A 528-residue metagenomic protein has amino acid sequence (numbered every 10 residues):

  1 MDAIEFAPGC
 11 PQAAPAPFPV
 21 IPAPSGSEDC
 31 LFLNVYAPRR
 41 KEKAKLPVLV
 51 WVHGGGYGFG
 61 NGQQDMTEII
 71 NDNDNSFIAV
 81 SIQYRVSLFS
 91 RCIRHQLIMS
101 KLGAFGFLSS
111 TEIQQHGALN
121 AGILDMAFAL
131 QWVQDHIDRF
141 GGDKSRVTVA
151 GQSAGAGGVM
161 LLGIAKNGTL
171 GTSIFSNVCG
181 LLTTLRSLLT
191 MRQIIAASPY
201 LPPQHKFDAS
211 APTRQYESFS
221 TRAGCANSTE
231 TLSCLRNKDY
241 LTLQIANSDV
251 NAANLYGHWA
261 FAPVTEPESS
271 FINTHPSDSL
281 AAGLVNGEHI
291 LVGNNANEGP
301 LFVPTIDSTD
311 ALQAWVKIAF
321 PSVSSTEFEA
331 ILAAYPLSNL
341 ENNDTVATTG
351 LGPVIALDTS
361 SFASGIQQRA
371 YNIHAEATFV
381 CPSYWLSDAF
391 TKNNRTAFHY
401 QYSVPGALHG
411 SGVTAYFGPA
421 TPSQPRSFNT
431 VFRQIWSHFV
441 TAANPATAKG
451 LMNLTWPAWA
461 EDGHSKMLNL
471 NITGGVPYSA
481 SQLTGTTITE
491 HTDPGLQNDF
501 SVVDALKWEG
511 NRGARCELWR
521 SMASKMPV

Functional and structural regions predicted by a protein language model:
M1-N120, S324, R426-F428, A443-T447 (+2 more regions): Non-catalytic accessory segments of hydrolases
P19, D135, R139, R146 (+5 more regions): Substrate-access "cap/lid" subdomains that shape and gate the entrance to catalytic or ligand-binding pockets
K43-K45, T111-A121, F128-A150, T169 (+1 more regions): Gly/Ser-rich "nucleophile elbow"/oxyanion-hole loop immediately N-terminal to the catalytic nucleophile in hydrolases
G54, G122-D125, S153-G157: Active-site loop->helix "elbow" adjoining a glycine-rich segment at hydrolase catalytic centers
I78, L170-L182, L188-Y200: A conserved short beta-strand
K101, K144, G151-A154, L182-T184 (+1 more regions): Catalytic nucleophile serine of serine hydrolases, specifically the conserved "nucleophile elbow" pentapeptide
A156-G168, L181, R186: Short glycine-enriched nucleophile-adjacent loop and the immediately C-terminal alpha-helix near the catalytic center
T349-A356, S364-I373, T378-V528: Mobile gating loops/cap/lid regions near enzyme active sites that modulate substrate access
